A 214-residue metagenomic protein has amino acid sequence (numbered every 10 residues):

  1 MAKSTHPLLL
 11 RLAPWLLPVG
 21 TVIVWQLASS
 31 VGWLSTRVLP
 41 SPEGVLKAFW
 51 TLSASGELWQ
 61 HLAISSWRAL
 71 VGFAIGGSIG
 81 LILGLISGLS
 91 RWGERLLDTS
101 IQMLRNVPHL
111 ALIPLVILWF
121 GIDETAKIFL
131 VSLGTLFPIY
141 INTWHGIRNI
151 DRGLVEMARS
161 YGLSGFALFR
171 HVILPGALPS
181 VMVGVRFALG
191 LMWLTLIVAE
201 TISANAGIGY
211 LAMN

Functional and structural regions predicted by a protein language model:
M1-V19: Transmembrane alpha-helical segments of polytopic membrane transport and secretion proteins
A2-P7, V31-I75: Periplasmic/extracellular loop-to-transmembrane helix junction in inner-membrane transport proteins
F49, L58-L62, S66, L96-L104 (+5 more regions): Hydrophobic alpha-helical elements at and bordering transmembrane segments of multi-pass membrane proteins
V71-I101: Transmembrane-helix boundary motif in ABC transporter permease subunits
T99, N142, G146-G184: Short cytoplasmic-facing helical segments at TM-TM junctions of multi-pass membrane proteins
Q102-P138, H145-G146: Generic hydrophobic transmembrane alpha-helix motif, especially the helices
I117-L118, I147, L194-N214: Glycine-rich helix-loop "coupling/hinge" segments at transmembrane-helix boundaries in multipass transporters
F129, L133, F166-A199: Transmembrane alpha-helices
